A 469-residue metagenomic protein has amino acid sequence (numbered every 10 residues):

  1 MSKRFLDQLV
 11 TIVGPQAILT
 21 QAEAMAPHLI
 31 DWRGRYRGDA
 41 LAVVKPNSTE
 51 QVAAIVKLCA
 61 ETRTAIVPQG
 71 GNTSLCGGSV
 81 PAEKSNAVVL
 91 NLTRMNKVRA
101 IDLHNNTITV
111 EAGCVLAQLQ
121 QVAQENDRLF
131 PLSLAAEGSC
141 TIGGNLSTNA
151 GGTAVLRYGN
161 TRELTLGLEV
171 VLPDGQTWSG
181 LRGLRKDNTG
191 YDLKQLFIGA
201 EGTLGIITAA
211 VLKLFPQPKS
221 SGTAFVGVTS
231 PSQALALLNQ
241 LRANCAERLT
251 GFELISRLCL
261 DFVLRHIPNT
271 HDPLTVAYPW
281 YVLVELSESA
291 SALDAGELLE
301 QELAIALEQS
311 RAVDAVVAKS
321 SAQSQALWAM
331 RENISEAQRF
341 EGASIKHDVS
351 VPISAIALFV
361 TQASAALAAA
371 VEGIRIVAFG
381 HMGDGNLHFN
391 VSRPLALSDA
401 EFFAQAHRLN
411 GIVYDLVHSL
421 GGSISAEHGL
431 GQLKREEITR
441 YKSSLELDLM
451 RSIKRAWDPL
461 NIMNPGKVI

Functional and structural regions predicted by a protein language model:
M1-D31, T62-T64, A306-A322, S419-I424 (+1 more regions): N-terminal accessory segments
M1-K57, S74-N106, A135, C259-H271 (+3 more regions): N-terminal flexible segment immediately upstream of the FAD-binding catalytic core in FAD-dependent oxidoreductases
Q21-A26, G222-V228, L235-R408, L416 (+1 more regions): C-terminal substrate-recognition/cap domain of FAD-linked oxidoreductases
K97-G251, M463: FAD-binding subdomain of flavoenzyme oxidoreductases
L103-N106, L397-S398, L433-T439: Short beta-alpha connecting loops at secondary-structure transitions that line or flank enzyme active sites
Q176, R435-I469: Activity-critical C-terminal alpha-helical subdomain
